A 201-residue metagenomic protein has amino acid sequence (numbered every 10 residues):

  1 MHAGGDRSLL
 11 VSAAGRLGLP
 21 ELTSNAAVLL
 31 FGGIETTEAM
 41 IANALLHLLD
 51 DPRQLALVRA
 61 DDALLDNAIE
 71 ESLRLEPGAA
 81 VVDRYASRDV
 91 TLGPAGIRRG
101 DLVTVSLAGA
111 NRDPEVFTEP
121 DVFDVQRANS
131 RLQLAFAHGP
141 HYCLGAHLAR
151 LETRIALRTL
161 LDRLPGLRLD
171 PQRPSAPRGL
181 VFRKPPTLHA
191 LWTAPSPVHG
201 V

Functional and structural regions predicted by a protein language model:
M1-V201: Cytochrome P450
